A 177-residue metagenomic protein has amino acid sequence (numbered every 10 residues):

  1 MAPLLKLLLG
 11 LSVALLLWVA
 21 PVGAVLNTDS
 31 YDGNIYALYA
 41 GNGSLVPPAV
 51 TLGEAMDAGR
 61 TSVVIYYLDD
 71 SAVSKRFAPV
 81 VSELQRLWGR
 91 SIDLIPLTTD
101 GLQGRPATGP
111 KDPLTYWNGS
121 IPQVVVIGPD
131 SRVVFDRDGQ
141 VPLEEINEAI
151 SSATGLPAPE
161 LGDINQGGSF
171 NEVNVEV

Functional and structural regions predicted by a protein language model:
L7-W18: Bacterial N-terminal signal peptides
V22-T51: N-terminal "domain-start" segment that seeds a small globular fold
A55-D70: Short active-site neighborhood of thiol/selenol oxidoreductases, capturing the structured segment around
M56-A58, G89, Y116-S120: Extracellular/periplasmic catalytic domains that process cell-envelope and extracellular macromolecules
V73-W88: Typically the conserved alpha-helix immediately C-terminal to a functionally engaged Cys/Sec in thioredoxin-like
S82, D93-V133, L143-E145, A149-G155: Thioredoxin-like thiol-disulfide oxidoreductase module
G139-V177: Thiol-/selenol-based redox modules, centered on thioredoxin-like and closely related oxidoreductase domains
